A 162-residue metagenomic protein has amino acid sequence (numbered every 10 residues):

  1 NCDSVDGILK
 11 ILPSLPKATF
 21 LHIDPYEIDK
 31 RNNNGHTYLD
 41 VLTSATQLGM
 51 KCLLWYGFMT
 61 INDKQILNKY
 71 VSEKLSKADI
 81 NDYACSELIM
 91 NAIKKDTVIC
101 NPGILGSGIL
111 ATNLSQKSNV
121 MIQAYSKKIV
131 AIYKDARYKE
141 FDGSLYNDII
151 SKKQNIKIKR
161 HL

Functional and structural regions predicted by a protein language model:
N1-L162: Class I S-adenosyl-L-methionine-dependent methyltransferase catalytic core
